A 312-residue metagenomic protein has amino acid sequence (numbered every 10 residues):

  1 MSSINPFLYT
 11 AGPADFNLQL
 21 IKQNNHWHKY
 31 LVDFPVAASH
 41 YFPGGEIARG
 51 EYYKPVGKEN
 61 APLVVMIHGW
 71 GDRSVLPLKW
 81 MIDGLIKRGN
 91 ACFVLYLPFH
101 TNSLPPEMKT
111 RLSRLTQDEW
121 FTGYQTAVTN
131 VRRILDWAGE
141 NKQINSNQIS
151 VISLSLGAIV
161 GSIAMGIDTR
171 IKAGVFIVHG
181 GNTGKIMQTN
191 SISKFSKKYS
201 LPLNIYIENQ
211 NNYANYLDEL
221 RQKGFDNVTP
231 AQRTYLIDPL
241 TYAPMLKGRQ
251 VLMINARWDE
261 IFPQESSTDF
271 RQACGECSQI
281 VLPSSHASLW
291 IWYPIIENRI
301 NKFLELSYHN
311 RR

Functional and structural regions predicted by a protein language model:
T10-G57: N-terminal cap/lid segment of alpha/beta-hydrolase-fold proteins
R49-G50, N60-G69: Short beta-strand element of the alpha/beta-hydrolase
D72-V128: Cap/lid segment of the alpha/beta-hydrolase catalytic domain
S113-I152: Gly/Ser-rich "nucleophile elbow"/oxyanion-hole loop immediately N-terminal to the catalytic nucleophile in hydrolases
I152-G161: Gly/Ala-rich beta-loop-alpha elbow adjacent to hydrolase catalytic centers
I163-G224: Hydrolase active-site cap/lid region
A214-E305: Serine-hydrolase catalytic core
